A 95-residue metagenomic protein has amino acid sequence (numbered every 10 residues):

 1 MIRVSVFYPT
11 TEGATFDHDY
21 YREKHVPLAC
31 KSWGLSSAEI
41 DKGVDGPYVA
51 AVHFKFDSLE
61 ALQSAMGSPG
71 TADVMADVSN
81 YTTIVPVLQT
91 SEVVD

Functional and structural regions predicted by a protein language model:
M1-D95: Macromolecular interaction modules
